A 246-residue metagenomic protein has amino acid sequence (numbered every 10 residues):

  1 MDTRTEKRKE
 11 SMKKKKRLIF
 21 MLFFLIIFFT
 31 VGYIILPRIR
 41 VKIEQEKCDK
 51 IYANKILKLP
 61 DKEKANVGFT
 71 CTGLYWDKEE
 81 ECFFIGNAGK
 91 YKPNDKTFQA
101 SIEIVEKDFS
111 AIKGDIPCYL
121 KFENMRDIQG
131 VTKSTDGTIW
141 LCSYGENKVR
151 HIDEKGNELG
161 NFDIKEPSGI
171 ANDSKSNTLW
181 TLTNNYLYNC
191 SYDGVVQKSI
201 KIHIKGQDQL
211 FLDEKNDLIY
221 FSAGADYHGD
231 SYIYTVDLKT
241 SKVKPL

Functional and structural regions predicted by a protein language model:
K7-I27: N-terminal Sec-pathway targeting helices
N54-A65, I112-F122, G156-F162, V195-K201 (+1 more regions): A short beta-strand motif characteristic of beta-propeller blades
E63-K92, I128: Beta-strand-rich domains and repeat architectures in extracellular enzymes and scaffolds, especially beta-propellers
G68-Y75, M125-T132, K165-S174, K205-D213: Repeated scaffold domains used in trafficking and secretory/extracellular systems, primarily beta-propellers
E79-E81, D136-G137, K175-N177, K215-D217: Short coil/turn segments that connect the beta-strands within blades of beta-propeller domains
I85-K96, L141-G145, L179-N185, F221-H228: Conserved beta-strand positions in repeat-built beta-propeller and related beta-rich domains
A100-E103, K148-R150, Y186-Y188, Y232-Y234: A short loop-to-beta-strand structural motif that recurs across blades of beta-propeller domains
E106-S110, I152-N157, S191-V195, D237-S241: Short loop/turn segments that connect beta-strands within beta-propeller blades
